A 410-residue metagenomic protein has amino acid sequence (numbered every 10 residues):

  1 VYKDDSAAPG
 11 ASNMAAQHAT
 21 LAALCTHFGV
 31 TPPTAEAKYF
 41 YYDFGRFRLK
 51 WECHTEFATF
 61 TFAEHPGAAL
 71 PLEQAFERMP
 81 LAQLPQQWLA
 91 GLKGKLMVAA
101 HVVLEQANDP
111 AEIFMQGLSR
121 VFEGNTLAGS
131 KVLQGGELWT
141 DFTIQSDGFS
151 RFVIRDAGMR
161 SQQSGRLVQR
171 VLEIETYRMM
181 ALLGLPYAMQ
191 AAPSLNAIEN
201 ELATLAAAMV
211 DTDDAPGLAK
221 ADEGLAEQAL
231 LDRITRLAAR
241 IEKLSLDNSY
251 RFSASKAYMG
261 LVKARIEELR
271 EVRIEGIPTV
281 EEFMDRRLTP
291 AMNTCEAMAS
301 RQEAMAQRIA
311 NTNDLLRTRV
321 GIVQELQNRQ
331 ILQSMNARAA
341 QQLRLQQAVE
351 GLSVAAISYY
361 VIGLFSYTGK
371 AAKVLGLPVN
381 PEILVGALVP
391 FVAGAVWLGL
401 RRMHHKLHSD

Functional and structural regions predicted by a protein language model:
V1-V98, V102-V103: N-terminal pre-transmembrane cytosolic regions of membrane proteins
V1-Y2, L21, F60-F62, A100-V102 (+11 more regions): Generic structural hydrophobic/aromatic packing signal, biased to beta-strands
G10-A15, R78, L185-A188, A192-L195 (+4 more regions): Generic detection of long, well-ordered alpha-helical segments
A63-D232, A239: Extended alpha-helical interaction modules
M189, N196, S253, S366 (+1 more regions): Short helix-terminus and kink motifs of transmembrane alpha helices, predominantly at the cytoplasmic interface
T204, A208-D211, L261-A264, E268 (+2 more regions): Conserved helix-loop functional segments at active or binding sites
R233-I362: Membrane-associated alpha-helical segments
A340-D410: Alpha-helical transmembrane anchor segments
